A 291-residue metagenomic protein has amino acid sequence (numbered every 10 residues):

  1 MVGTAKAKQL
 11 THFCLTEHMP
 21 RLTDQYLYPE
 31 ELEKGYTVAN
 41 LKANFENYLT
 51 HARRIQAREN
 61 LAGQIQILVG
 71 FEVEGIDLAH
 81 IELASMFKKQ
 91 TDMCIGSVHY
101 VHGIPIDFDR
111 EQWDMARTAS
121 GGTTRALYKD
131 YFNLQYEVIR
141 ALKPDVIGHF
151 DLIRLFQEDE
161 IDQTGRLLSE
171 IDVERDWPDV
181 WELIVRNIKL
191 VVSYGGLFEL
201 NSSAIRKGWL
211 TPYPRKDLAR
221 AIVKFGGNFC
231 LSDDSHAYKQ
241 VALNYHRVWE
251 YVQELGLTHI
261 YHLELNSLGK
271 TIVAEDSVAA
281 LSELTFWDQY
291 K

Functional and structural regions predicted by a protein language model:
M1, R154-F156, E160-K291: Charged catalytic cores and adjacent phosphate/nucleic-acid-binding surfaces used for phosphate/nucleic-acid chemistry
M1-D77, M86, I161-P178, S202 (+2 more regions): An N-terminally biased module of ancient metal coordination in phosphate/nucleic-acid-related enzymes
V2-G3, N44, L49-L61, Q66-L68 (+5 more regions): Histidine/acidic residue-rich metal-binding segments in metalloenzymes
F13-L15, I67-F71, C94-G96, V146-G148 (+2 more regions): Hydrophobic faces of well-ordered beta-strands that scaffold small-molecule active sites in alpha/beta enzyme cores
P20-L22, K89, M93-K189, L197-L200 (+1 more regions): Divalent metal-binding pocket/active-site signature
Y26, L78-L83, P105-D109: Short, conserved acidic/polar surface loops in the N-terminal third of protein domains
I76, G103, S267-K270: A short acidic, often aromatic-flanked loop/helix-cap motif at beta-alpha or helix-coil junctions that lines enzyme
I76-A79, R215: Short, well-ordered alpha-helical microsegments
